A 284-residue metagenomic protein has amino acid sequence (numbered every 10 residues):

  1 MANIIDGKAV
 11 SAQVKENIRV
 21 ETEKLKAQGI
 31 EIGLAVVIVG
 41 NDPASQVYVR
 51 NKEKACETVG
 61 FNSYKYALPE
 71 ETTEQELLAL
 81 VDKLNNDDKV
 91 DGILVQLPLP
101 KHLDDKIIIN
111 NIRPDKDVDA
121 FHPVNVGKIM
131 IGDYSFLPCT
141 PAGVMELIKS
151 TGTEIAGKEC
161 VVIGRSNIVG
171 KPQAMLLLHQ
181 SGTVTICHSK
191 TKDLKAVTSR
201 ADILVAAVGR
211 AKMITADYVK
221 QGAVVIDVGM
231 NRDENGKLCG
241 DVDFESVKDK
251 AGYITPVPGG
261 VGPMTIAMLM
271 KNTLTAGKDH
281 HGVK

Functional and structural regions predicted by a protein language model:
M1-I30: Positively charged, low-complexity intrinsically disordered leader regions
I32-G40: Short beta-strand segments enriched in small/hydrophobic residues
L34, C56-E70, V184-I186: Short beta-strand elements in bilobed, periplasmic/extracellular small-molecule ligand-binding domains
V39-E53, S135-V224, K237-E245: Glycine-rich phosphate/diphosphate-binding loop of Rossmann-like nucleotide-binding domains
E76-D88: Short, well-structured alpha-helical segments in soluble
V95-I155: Anion-binding alpha/beta catalytic cores of soluble intermediary-metabolism enzymes, centered on
P98, V208-R210, G229-M230: Short glycine-/small-residue-rich Rossmann-like dinucleotide-binding loops
K106-H122, V126, G229-H280: Rossmann-fold NAD(P)-binding glycine/threonine-rich loop
